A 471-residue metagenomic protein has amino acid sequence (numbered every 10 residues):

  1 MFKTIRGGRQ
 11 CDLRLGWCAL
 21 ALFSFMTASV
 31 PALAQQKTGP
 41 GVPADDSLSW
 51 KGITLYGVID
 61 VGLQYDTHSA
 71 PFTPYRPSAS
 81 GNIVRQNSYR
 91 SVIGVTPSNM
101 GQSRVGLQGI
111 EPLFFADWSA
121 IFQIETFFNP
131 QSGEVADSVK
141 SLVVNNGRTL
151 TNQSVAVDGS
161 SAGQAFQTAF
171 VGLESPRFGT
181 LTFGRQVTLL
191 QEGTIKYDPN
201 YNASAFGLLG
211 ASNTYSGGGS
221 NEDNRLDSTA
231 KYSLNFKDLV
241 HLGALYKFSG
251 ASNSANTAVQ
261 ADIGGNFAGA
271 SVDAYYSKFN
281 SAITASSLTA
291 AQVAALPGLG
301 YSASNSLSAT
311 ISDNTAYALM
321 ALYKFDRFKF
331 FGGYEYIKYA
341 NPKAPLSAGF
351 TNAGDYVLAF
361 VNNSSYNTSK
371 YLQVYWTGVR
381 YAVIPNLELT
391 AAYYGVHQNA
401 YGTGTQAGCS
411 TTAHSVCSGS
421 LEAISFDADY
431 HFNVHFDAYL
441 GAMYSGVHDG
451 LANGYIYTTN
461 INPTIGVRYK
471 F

Functional and structural regions predicted by a protein language model:
D45, G106-Q108, F170-L173, K231 (+5 more regions): Outer-membrane beta-barrel architecture
W50-L63, V92-S249, A255-T257, I263-S271: Outer membrane beta-barrel
G57-Y65, F122-T126, R185, A244-F248 (+5 more regions): Transmembrane beta-barrel strands of outer-membrane/channel proteins
L63-P71, F128-E134, L189-G193, F248-S254 (+6 more regions): Gram-negative outer-membrane beta-barrel proteins
M100-R104, A165-T168, R225-D227, N256-A258 (+4 more regions): Transmembrane beta-barrel architecture of outer-membrane proteins
F115-W118, R177-L181, L239-L242, G269-A274 (+3 more regions): Repeated loop/turn-to-beta-strand initiation elements of outer-membrane beta-barrel proteins
Q260-A423: Detector for outer-membrane/organellar transmembrane beta-barrel domains, recognizing the amphipathic beta-strand
Y430-F432, T458-F471: Outer-membrane beta-barrel "beta-signal"
